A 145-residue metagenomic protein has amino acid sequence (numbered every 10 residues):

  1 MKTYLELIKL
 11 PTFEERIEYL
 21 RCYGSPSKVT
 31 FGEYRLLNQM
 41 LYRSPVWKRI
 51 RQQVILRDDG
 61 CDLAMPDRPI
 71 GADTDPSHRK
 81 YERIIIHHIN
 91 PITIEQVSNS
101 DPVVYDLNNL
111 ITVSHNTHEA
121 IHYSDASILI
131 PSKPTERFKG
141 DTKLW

Functional and structural regions predicted by a protein language model:
M1-R49, D67-K80, I130-W145: A boundary/linker detector
V46-H87, S114-N116: Short cysteine-rich loop/turn motifs with clustered Cys
C61, I92, A120: Phosphate/oxyanion-binding loops and surfaces in catalytic or ligand/nucleic-acid-binding neighborhoods
P69-A72, L107-E136: Short Cys/His-centered divalent metal-binding micro-motifs
S77, V97-N99, A126: Short aromatic-enriched loop/helix-cap "lid" or pocket-rim segments at secondary-structure transitions that line
I85, T93, I128, S132: Conserved binding-pocket/active-site segment within a compact domain
P91-N109: Short linker/helix segments within small regulatory modules
